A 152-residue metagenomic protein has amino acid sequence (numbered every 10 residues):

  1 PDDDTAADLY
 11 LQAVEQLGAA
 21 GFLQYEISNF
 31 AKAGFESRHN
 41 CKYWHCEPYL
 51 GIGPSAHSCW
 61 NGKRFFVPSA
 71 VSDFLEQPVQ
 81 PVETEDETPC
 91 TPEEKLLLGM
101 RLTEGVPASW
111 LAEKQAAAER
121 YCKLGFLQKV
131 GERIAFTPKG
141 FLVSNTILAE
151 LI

Functional and structural regions predicted by a protein language model:
P1-W110: C-terminal scaffold of the Radical SAM
F35, P138-K139: Short secondary-structure boundary/hinge segments and terminal tails
A118-E119: Short, hydrophobic-biased segments on the C-terminal half of alpha helices that form "recognition helices"
C122-E132: A short, conserved structural fragment
R133-T137: Minor-groove-contacting beta-hairpin "wing" of winged helix-turn-helix DNA-binding domains
K139-I152: Short, amphipathic alpha-helical interaction segments positioned at domain boundaries
